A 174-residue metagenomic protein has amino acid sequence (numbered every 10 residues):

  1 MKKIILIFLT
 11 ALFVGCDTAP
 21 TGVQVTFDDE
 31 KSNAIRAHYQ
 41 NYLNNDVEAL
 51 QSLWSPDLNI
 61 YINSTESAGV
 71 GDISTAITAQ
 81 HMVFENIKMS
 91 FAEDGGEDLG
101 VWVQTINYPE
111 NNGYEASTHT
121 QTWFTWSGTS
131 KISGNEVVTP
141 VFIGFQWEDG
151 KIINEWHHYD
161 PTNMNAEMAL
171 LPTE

Functional and structural regions predicted by a protein language model:
I4-F13: Sec-dependent N-terminal signal peptides
C16-E174: C-terminal and inter-domain tail/linker signature
